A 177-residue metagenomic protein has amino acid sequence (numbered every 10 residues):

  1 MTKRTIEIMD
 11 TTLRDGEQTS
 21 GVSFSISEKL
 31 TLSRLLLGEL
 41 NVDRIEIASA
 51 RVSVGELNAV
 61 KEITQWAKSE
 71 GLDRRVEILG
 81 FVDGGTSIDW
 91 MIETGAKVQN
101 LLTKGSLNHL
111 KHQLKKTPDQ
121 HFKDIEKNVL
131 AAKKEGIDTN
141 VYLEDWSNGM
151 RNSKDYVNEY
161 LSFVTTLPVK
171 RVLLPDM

Functional and structural regions predicted by a protein language model:
K3-I8, R14-R44, E62-G71, G84-M177: Alpha/beta enzyme core
I45-S49: A glycine-/small-polar-enriched, mobile loop at the entrance of the PLP active site in fold-type I
R51-E56, N152: Conserved glycine-rich "GG(E/T)P / GGGxP" loop and the immediately following alpha-helix in the radical SAM core
V52-S53, R75-E77: Short linear motifs at secondary-structure transitions and domain/linker junctions
A59: Short, Lys/Arg-enriched alpha-helical microdomains
V76-G84: Glycine-rich beta-to-alpha transition loops that act as phosphate-gripper elements at the mouths of alpha/beta enzyme
